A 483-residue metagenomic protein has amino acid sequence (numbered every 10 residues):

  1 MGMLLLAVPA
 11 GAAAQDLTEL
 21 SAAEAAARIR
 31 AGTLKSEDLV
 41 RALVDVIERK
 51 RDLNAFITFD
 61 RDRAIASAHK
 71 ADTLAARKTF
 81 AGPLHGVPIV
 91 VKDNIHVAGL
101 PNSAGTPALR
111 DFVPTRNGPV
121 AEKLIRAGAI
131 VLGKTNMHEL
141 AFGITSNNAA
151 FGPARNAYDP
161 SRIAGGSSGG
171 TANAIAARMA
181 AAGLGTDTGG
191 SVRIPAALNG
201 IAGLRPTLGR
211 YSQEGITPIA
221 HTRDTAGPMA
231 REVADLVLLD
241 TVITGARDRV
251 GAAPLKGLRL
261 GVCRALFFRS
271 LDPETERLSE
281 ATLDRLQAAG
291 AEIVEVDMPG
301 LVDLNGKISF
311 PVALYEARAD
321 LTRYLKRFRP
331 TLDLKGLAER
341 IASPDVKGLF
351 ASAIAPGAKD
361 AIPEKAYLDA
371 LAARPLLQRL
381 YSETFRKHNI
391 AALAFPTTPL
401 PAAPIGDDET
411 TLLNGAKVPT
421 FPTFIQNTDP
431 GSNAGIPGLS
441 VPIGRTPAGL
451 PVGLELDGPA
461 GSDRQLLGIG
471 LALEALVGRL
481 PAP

Functional and structural regions predicted by a protein language model:
A7-P9: N-terminal signal peptide c-region/cleavage motif recognized by signal peptidases
Q15-T188, T207, G257, A281-D284 (+2 more regions): Gly/Ser-rich catalytic/binding loops embedded in alpha/beta enzyme cores
T18, G86, I95-P101, R223-T225 (+1 more regions): Gly/Ser-rich, acidic/histidine-flanked active-site/gating loops
G32, G86, A180, I243 (+1 more regions): Glycine-rich, small-residue loops and helix-cap segments that act as flexible hinges at active-site edges
V40-R41, H69, P273-P299, D320-I341 (+1 more regions): Acyltransferase
R49, A176-R269, E280-A289, L368 (+1 more regions): Structural helix-boundary/capping segments
H85-A104, P254-G261, Y315-R379, P396 (+3 more regions): Short helix-loop capping/hinge segments that flank enzyme active sites or metal/cofactor-binding pockets
A104-T106, R155, S167, T217-T225 (+3 more regions): Flexible glycine/proline-enriched surface loops and loop-helix/loop-strand junctions
